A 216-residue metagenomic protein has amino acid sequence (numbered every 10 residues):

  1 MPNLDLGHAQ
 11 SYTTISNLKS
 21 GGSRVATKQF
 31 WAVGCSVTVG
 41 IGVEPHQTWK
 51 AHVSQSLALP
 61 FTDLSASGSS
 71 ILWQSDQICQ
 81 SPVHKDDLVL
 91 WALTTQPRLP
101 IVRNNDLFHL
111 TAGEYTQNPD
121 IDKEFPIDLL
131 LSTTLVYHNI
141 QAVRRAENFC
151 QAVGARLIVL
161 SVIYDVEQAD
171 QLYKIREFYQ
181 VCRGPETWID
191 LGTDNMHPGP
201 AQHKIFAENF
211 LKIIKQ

Functional and structural regions predicted by a protein language model:
G7, I15-P82, I205: Serine-esterase "nucleophile elbow" of acetyl-processing enzymes
G22, C79-Q216: Alpha-helical cap/lid subdomain in secreted, periplasmic, or secretory-pathway luminal O-acyl-processing enzymes
